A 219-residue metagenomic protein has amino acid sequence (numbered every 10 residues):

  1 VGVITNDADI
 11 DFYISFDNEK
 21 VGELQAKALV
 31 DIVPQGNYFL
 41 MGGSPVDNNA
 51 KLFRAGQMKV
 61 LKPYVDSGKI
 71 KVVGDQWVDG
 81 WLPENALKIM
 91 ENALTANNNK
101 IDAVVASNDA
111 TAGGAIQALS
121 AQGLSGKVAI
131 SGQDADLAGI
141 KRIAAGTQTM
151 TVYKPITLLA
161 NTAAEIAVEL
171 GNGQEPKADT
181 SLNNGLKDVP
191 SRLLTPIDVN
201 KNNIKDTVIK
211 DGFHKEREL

Functional and structural regions predicted by a protein language model:
V1-K20, L24-K27, D31-G43, D136-A144 (+1 more regions): Flexible loop/hinge segments that line or gate small-molecule binding clefts
I4-D7, E19-K20, S44-N48, V78-L82 (+3 more regions): Solvent-exposed loop/turn segments at secondary-structure junctions within structured extracellular/periplasmic domains
D9-I10, P34-N37, S67-V72, N99-D102 (+2 more regions): Loop/turn elements at helix/coil->beta-strand transitions in domains of secreted/extracellular proteins
E19, E23, A50-K59, P83 (+1 more regions): Short, surface-exposed alpha-helical segments at coil->helix boundaries
L40, K62-P83: Short beta-strand elements in bilobed, periplasmic/extracellular small-molecule ligand-binding domains
S44-N49, V60-K62, T162-L219: Hinge/cleft segment of the Venus flytrap/periplasmic-binding protein
Q57, G74-R142: Hydrophobic alpha-helical
S107-I116, A144, M150, K154-N172 (+1 more regions): Extracellular/periplasmic ligand-binding modules, especially the Venus flytrap/periplasmic-binding
